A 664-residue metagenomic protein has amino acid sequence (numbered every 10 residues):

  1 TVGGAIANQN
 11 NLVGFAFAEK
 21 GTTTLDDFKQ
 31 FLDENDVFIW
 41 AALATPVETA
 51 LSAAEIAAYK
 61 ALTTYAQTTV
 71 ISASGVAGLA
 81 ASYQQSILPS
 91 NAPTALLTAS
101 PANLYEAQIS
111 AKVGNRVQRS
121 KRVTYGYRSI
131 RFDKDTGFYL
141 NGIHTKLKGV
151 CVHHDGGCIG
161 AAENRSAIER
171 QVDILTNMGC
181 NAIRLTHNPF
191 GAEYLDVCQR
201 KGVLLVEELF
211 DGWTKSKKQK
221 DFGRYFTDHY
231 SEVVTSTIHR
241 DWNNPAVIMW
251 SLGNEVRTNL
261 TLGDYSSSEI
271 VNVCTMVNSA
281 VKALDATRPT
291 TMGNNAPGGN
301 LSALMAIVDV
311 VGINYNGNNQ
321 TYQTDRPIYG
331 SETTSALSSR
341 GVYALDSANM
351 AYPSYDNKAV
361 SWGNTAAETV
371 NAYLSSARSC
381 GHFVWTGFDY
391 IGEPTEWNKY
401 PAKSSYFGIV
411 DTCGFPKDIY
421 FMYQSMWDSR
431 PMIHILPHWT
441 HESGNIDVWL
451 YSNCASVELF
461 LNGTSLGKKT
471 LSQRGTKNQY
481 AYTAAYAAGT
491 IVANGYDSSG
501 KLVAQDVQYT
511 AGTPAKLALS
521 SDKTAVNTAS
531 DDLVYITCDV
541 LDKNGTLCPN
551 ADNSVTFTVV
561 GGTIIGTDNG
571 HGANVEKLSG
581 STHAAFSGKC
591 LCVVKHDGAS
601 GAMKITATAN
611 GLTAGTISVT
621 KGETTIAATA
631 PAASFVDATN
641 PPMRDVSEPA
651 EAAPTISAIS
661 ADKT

Functional and structural regions predicted by a protein language model:
T1-Q84: Short acidic-hydrophobic catalytic motif
V2, A53, A61, Q84-H187 (+8 more regions): Secreted/periplasmic carbohydrate-active enzymes, especially glycoside hydrolases
L12-L32, V47-A54, A81, T624-T664: Extracellular, surface-exposed passenger/stalk and repeat segments of large secreted bacterial proteins
T23-Q30, A372, N478-A484, D531: General secondary-structure propensity
A41, G381-W385, T606-A607: Conserved active-site loop/cleft motifs that coordinate metal ions or position small ligands
L43-P46, G75, N188, F210-D211 (+5 more regions): Short, ordered loop/turn segments at secondary-structure junctions
R116-Q473, Q479-L502: Extended substrate-binding grooves/exosites of carbohydrate-active enzymes
Y420-I433, Q508-K516, V646-D662: Proline/serine/threonine-rich low-complexity linkers at boundaries of modular beta-sandwich domains
